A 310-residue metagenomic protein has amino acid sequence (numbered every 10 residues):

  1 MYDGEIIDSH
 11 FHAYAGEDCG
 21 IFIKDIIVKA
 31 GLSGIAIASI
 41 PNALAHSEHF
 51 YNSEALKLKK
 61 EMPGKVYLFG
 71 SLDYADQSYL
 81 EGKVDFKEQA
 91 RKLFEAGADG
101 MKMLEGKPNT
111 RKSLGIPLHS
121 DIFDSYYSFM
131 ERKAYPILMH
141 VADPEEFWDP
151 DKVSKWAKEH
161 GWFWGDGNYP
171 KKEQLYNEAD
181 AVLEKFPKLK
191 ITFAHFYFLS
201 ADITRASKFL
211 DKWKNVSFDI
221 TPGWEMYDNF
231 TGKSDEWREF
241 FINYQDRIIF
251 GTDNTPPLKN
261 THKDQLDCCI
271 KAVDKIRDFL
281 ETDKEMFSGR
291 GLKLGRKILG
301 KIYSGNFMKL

Functional and structural regions predicted by a protein language model:
M1-G64, N306: An N-terminally biased module of ancient metal coordination in phosphate/nucleic-acid-related enzymes
D3, K29-L32, A36, K112 (+3 more regions): Active-site gating loops and adjacent loop-to-helix segments of metal-dependent hydrolytic enzymes
I7-F11, I35-I37, Y67-S71, M101-M103 (+4 more regions): Hydrophobic faces of well-ordered beta-strands that scaffold small-molecule active sites in alpha/beta enzyme cores
F11-I21, P41-Y51, A75-V84, N109-L118 (+3 more regions): Acidic-and-aromatic substrate-binding clefts and catalytic sites of carbohydrate-active enzymes
E17, Q174-N177, A181, K190-L310: H/E-rich (His + Asp/Glu) clusters that bind or coordinate divalent metals
I26-A30, L93, M130, V182: Generic structural signal for hydrophobic
H49-W162, N168, S217, W224: Active-site gating/metal-coordination segments in enzymes
M62, R132-K133, F186-P187, K212-W213 (+1 more regions): Helix C-cap/helix->beta junction micro-motif
